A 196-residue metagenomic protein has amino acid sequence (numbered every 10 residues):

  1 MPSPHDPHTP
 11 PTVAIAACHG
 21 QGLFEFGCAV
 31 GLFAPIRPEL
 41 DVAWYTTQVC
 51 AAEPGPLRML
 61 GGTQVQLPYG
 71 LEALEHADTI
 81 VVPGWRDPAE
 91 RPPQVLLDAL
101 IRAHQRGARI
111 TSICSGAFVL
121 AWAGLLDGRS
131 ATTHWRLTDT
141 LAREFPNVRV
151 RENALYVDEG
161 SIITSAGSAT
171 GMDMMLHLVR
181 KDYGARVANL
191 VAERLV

Functional and structural regions predicted by a protein language model:
M1-I110, V119-W122, E152, L176 (+2 more regions): Extended, subdomain-level signal for the structured scaffold at the beginning of enzyme domains
P10-T12, S130, S161: Residues that mark the start of a beta-strand
P54-P56, E72, A117, T138 (+2 more regions): Residue-level detector of flexible, active-site-proximal loop/helix-junction positions within diverse enzyme catalytic
A89-E90, V119-W122, G128, D139-L141 (+1 more regions): Short, well-ordered, mixed-charge alpha-helical segments that flank or form enzyme active sites
I110-T111, T132, R151, I163: Structural detector of well-ordered beta-strand residues that form the stable sheet scaffold of enzyme domains
L126-L155, L190-V191, L195: A conserved active-site-flanking secondary-structure segment within enzyme catalytic domains
L155-R194: Conserved anion/nucleotide-ligand pocket segment
